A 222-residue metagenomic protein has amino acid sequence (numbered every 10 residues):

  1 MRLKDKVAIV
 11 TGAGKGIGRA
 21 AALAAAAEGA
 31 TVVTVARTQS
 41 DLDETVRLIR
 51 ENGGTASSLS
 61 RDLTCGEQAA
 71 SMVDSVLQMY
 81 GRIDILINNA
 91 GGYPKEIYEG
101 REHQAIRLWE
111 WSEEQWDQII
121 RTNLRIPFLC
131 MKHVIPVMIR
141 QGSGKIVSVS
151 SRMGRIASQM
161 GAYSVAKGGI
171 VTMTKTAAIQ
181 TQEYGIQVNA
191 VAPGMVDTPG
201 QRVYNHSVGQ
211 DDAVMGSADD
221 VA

Functional and structural regions predicted by a protein language model:
V7, G14-G16: Conserved glycine-rich cofactor-binding loop
E28-E44: Conserved glycine-rich Rossmann-like NAD(P)H-binding loop of the short-chain dehydrogenase/reductase
S40, S60-M72, E113: The beta1-alpha1 cofactor-binding region of Rossmann-like NAD(H)/NADP(H)-dependent oxidoreductases
G92, Q104-F128, S143, V147 (+1 more regions): Catalytic Tyr-X3-Lys loop
M131, A166, T174: Active-site helix of classical SDR
P136, I179-Q180: Alpha-helical segment proximal to the catalytic Tyr-Lys
A157-S164, T176: Active-site loop-to-helix junction immediately N-terminal to the catalytic Tyr of the SDR YXXXK motif in Rossmann-fold
E183, A190, Q210-A222: C-terminal helical subdomain
